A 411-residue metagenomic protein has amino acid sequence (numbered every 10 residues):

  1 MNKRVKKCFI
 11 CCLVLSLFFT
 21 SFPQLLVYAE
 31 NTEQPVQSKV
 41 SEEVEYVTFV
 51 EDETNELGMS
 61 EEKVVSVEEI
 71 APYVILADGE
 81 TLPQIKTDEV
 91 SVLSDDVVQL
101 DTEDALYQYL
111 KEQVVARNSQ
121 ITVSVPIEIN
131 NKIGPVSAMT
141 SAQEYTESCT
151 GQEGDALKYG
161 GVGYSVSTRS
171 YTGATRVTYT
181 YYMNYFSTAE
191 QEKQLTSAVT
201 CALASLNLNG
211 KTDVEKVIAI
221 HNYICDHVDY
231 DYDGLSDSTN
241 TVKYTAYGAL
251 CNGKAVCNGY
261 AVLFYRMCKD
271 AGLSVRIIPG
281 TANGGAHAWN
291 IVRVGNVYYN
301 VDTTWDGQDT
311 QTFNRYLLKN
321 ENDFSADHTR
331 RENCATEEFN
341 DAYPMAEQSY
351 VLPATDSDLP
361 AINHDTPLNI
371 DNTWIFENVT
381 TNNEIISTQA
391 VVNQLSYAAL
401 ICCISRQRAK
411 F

Functional and structural regions predicted by a protein language model:
N2-F9: Bacterial N-terminal signal peptides that target proteins for export
I10-F18: Hydrophobic helical h-region of N-terminal Sec-dependent signal peptides in bacterial secretory/periplasmic proteins
F19-P35: Sec-dependent signal peptide cleavage junction
E30, G259-S325: Hydrophobic/aromatic-rich core segments of domains that either
E30-T178, L359-F411: Intrinsically disordered, low-complexity N-terminal segments that are enriched in acidic
A189-A249: Secondary-structure boundary elements
A246-G259: A short, highly charged nucleic-acid-interacting micro-segment common to nuclease and nuclease-linked defense proteins
V297-T388, V392: His-Asp-centered catalytic microenvironments across diverse enzyme cores, prominently the transglutaminase-like
